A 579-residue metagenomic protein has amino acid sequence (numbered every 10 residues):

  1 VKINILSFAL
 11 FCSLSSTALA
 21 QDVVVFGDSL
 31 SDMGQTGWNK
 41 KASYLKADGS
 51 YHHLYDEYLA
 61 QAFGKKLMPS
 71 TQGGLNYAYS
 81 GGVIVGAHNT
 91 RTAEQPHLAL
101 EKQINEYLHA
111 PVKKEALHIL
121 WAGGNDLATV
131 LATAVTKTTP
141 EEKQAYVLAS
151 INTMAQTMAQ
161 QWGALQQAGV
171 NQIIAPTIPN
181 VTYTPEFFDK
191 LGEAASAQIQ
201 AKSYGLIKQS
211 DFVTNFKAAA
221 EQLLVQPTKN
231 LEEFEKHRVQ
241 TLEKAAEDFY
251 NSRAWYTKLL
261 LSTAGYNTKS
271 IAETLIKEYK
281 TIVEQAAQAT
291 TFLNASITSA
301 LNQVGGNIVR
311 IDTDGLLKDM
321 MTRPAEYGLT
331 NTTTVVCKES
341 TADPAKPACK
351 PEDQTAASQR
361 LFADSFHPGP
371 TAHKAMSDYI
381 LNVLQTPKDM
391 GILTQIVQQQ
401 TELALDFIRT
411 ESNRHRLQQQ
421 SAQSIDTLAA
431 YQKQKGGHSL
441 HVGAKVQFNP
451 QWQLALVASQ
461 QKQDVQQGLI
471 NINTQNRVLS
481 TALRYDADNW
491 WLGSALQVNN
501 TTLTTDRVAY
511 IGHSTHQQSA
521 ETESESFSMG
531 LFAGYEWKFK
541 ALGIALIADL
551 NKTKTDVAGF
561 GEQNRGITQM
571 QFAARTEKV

Functional and structural regions predicted by a protein language model:
V1-A20: Gram-negative bacterial Sec-dependent N-terminal signal peptides
K2, Y58-L59, R310, G437-L440 (+1 more regions): Short intrinsically disordered, low-complexity coil segments enriched in acidic
L14, L403, F448-P450: Short loop/turn positions at the edges of beta-strands in beta-sheet-rich folds
A20-Q419: Conserved active-site regions of diverse hydrolases
L417-Q423, V446-Q447: Outer-membrane beta-barrel pore proteins
D426-V579: Membrane translocator/pore-forming domains, dominated by Gram-negative outer-membrane beta-barrels
